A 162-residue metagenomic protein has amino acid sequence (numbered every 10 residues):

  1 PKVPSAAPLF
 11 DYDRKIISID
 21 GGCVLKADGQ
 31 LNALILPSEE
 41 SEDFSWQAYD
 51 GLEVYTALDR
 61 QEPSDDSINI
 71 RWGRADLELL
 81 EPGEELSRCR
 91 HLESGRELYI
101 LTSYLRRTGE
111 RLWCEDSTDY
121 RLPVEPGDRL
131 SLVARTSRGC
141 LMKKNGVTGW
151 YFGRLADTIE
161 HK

Functional and structural regions predicted by a protein language model:
P1-K162: Feature recognizes metal-dependent phosphohydrolase scaffolds
